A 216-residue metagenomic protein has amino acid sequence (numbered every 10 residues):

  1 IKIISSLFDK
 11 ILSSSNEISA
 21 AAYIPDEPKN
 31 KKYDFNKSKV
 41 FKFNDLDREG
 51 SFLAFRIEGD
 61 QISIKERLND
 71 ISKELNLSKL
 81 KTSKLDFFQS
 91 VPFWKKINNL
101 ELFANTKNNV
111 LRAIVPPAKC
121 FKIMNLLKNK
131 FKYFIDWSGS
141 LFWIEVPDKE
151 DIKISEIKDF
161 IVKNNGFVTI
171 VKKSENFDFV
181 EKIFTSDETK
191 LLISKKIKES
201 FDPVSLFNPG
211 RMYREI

Functional and structural regions predicted by a protein language model:
I1-T106: C-terminal substrate-binding/cap subdomain adjacent to the FAD-binding core in PCMH-type and related FAD-linked
L77-I216: Conserved glycine-rich FAD pyrophosphate-binding loop
